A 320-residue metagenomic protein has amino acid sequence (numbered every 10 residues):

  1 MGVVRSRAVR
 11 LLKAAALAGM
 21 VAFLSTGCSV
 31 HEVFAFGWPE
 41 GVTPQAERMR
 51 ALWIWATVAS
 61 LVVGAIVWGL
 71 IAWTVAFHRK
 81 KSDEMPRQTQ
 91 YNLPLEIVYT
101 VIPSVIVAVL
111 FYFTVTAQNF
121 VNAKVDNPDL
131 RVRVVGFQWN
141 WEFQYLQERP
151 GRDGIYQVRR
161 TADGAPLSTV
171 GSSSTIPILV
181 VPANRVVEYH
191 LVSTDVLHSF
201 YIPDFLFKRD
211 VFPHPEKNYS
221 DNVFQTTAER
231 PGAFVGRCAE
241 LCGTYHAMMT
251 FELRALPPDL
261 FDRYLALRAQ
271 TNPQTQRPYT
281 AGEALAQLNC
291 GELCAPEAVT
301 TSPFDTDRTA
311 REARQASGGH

Functional and structural regions predicted by a protein language model:
M1-V30: N-terminal secretory/membrane targeting signals
G2-L12, Q45-I66, V98-I102: Membrane-entry segments of alpha-helical transmembrane domains in multi-pass membrane proteins
A22-S25, V63, V67, I106: Alpha-helical transmembrane segments of multipass membrane proteins
S29-W53, V75-H320: Non-transmembrane, membrane-proximal soluble domains of secreted or membrane proteins
G64-H78: Alpha-helical transmembrane segments
